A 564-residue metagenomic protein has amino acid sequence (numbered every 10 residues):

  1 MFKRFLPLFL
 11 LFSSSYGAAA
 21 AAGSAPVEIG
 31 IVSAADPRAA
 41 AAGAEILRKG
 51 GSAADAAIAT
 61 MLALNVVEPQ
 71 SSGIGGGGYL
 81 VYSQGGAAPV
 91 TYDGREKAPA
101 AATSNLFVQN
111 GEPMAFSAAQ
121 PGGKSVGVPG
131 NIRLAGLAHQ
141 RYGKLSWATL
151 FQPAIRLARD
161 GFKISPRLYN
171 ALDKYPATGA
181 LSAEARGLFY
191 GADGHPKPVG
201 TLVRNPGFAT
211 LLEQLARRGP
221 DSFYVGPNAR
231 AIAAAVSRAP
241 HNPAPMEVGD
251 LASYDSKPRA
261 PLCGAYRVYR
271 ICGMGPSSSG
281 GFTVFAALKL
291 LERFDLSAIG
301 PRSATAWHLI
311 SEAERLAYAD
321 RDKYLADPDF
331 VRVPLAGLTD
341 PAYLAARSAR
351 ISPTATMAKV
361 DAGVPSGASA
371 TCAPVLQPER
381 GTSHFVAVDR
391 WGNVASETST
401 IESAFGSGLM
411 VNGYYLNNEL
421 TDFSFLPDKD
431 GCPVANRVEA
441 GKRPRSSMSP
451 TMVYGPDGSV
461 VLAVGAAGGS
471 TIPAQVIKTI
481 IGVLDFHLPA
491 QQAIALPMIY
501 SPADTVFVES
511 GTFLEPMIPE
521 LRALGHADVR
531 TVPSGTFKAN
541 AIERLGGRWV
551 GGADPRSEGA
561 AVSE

Functional and structural regions predicted by a protein language model:
F5-S15: Bacterial N-terminal signal peptides
A20-A41, E45, A53-A54, I58-V225 (+6 more regions): Noncatalytic scaffold domains of N-terminal-nucleophile
V66-G73, Y79-S83, A88-T91, N242-E247 (+3 more regions): Active-site rim segments in enzyme catalytic domains, especially the processed small/beta chain of N-terminal
S72, G77-Q84, S383-A387, P450-M452 (+2 more regions): Short beta-strand scaffold segments in enzyme catalytic cores
P258, E379-T382, S446-M448: Short, small/polar residue-rich loop motifs at catalytic or cofactor-binding pockets
C272-G281, T382-V386, S396-G408, A466-P473: Glycine-rich phosphate/pyrophosphate-binding beta-alpha loops
R293-T400, L409, T531-V532: Internal maturation/activation junctions in enzymes
G441-R443, V476, D485-S534: Extended C-terminal subregions enriched in glycine
